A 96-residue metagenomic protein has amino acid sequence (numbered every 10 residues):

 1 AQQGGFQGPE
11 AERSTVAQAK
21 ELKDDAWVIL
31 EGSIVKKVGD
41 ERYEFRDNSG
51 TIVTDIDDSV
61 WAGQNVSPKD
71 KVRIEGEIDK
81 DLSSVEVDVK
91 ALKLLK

Functional and structural regions predicted by a protein language model:
A1-K96: OB-fold and OB-like single-stranded nucleic-acid-recognition modules and their adjacent interaction interfaces
